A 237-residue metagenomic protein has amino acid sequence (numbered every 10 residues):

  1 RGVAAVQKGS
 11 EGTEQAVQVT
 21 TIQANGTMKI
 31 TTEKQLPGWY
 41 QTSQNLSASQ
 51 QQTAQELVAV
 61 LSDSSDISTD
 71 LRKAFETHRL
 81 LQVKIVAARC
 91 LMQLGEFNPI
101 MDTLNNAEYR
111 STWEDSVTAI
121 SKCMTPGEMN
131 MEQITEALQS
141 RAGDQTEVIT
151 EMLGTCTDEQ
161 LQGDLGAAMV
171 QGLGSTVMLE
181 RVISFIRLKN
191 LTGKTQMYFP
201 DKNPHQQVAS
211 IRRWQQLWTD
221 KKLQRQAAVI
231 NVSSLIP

Functional and structural regions predicted by a protein language model:
R1-S10: Glycine- and acidic-residue-biased ligand/ion/polar-headgroup-sensing regions
Q7, G26, T31, L138-Q139: Long, low-hydrophobicity ectodomains and other hydrophilic envelope-associated domains
G9-N25: Tight coil/turn sites that cap or link beta-strands
T21-A48, F75, G95: Regulatory inter-domain linker segments that are low-complexity and enriched for serine/threonine/proline
S43-Q55, L80-Q82, P99-P237: Long, helix-rich interaction regions
V60-S65, G127: Helix-turn-helix repeat elements of alpha-solenoid scaffolds
I67-V86: Alpha-solenoid helical-repeat scaffolds
